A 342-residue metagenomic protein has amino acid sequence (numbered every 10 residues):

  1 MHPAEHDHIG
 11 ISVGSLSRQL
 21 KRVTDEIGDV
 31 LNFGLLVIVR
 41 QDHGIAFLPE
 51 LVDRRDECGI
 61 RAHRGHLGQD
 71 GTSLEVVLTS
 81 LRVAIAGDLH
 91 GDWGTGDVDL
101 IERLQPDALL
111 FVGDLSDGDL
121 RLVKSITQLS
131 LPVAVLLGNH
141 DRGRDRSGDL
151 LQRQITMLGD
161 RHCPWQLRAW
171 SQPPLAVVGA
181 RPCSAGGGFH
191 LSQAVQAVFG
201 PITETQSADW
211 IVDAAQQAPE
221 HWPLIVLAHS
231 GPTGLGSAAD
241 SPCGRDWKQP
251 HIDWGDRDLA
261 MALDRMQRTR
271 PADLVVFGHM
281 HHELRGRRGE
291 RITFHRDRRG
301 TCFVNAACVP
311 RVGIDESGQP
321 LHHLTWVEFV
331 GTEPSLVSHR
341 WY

Functional and structural regions predicted by a protein language model:
P3-I11, L20-R22, E26-F33, D42-G44 (+2 more regions): Alpha-helix boundary/capping motif
D70-L131, R142-L150: N-terminal active-site segment of His-dependent metallophosphoesterases
L78-T79, W170-S171, R265, P271 (+1 more regions): Binuclear metal-dependent phosphoesterase catalytic core
S80-H90, P174-G188, I225-H229, T301-V309 (+1 more regions): Active-site-proximal beta-strand elements of phosphoester/diester hydrolases
I85-D88, L109-D114, V133-H140, I225-A228 (+2 more regions): Active-site neighborhood of phospho(di)ester-bond hydrolases with catalytic His/Asp-centered motifs
H90-G96, S116-R121, H140-S147, A169 (+4 more regions): Active-site environment of divalent metal-dependent phosphoester hydrolases
Q172-P223, Q249-G255: Binuclear metal-dependent hydrolase catalytic cores centered on His/Asp/Glu-rich metal-binding motifs
H221-P271: Active-site-proximal segments of metal-dependent phosphoesterases and phosphodiesterases across multiple
